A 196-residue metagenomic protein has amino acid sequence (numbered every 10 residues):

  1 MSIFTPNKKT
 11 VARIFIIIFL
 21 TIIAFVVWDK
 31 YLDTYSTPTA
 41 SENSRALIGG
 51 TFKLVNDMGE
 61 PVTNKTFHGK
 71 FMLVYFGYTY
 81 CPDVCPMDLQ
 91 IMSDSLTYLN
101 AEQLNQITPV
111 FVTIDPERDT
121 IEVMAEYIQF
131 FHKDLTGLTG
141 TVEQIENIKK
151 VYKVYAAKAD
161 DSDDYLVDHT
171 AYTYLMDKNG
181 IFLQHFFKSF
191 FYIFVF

Functional and structural regions predicted by a protein language model:
M1-T51: N-terminal targeting signals for export/organelle localization
L47-I48, F71, D168-T170: Short, small/polar residue-rich loop motifs at catalytic or cofactor-binding pockets
K53-L54, L175: Hydrophobic beta-strand positions
V62-D88, M92: Short active-site neighborhood of thiol/selenol oxidoreductases, capturing the structured segment around
K70, D88-F111: Conserved helix-turn-beta segment immediately C-terminal to the redox Cys motif in thioredoxin-like folds
N105-D119, D134-E143: Thiol-based oxidoreductase modules, predominantly thioredoxin-like and allied folds used for disulfide exchange
A125-T170: Short, internal strand/loop/helix patches that form the active-site neighborhood or redox-interaction surface
D161-F196: Thiol-/selenol-based redox modules, centered on thioredoxin-like and closely related oxidoreductase domains
